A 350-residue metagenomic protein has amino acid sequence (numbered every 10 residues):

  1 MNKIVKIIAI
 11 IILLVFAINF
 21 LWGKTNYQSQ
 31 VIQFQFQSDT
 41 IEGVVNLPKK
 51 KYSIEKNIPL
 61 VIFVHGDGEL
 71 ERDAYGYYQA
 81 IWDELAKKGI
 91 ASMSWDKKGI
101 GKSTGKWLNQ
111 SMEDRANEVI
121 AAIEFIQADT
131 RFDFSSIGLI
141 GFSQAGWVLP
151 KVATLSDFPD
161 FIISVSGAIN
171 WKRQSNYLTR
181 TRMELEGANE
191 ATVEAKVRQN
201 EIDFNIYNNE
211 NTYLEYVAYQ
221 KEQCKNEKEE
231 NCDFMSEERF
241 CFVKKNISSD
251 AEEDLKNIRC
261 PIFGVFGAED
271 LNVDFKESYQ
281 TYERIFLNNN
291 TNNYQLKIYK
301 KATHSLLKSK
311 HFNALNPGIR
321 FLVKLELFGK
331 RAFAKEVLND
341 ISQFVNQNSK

Functional and structural regions predicted by a protein language model:
L21-K56: N-terminal cap/lid segment of alpha/beta-hydrolase-fold proteins
E55-G66: Short beta-strand element of the alpha/beta-hydrolase
L70-I81, K97: The serine-hydrolase catalytic nucleophile loop
W82-K102: Conserved alpha/beta-hydrolase
Q110-T130: Alpha/beta-hydrolase active-site loop
F125-E186: Primarily recognizes the serine-hydrolase "nucleophile elbow" in alpha/beta-hydrolase and SGNH/GDSL folds
V165-D254: Accessory cap/linker subdomain of secreted extracellular hydrolases
I258, G264-F266: Short beta-strand/loop motif that positions the catalytic acidic residue of the alpha/beta-hydrolase fold
